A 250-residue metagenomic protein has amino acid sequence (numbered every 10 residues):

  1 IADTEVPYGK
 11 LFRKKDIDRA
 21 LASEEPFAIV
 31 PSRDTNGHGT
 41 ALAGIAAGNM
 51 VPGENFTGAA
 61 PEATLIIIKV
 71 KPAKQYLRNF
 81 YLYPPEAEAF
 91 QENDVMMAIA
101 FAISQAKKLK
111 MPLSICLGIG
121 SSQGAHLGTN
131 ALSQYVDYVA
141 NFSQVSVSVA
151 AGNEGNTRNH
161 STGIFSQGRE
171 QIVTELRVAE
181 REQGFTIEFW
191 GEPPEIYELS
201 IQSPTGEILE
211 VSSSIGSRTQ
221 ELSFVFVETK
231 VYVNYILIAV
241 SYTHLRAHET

Functional and structural regions predicted by a protein language model:
I1-Q91, K110, S114, E182-Q183 (+1 more regions): Subtilisin-like serine protease catalytic core
A47-V51, A100-K107, D137, N141: Sec-exported extracytoplasmic/periplasmic mature domains
P52, Y81-P85, T129-Y135, S161-R169 (+1 more regions): Short secondary-structure boundary/capping segments
P72-Q75, S121-G124, N153-N156: Solvent-exposed loop/turn segments at secondary-structure junctions within structured extracellular/periplasmic domains
I99-H126, A150: Short acidic, glycine-rich surface-loop motifs adjacent to enzyme active sites
L132-S133, V139-H160: Catalytic cores of secreted or luminal carbohydrate-active enzymes
G155-S217: Polar, glycine-rich mid-to-C-terminal structural blocks that act as macromolecule-binding/assembly scaffolds
T243-T250: Conserved small/polar residues in nucleotide/adenosyl-binding loops
